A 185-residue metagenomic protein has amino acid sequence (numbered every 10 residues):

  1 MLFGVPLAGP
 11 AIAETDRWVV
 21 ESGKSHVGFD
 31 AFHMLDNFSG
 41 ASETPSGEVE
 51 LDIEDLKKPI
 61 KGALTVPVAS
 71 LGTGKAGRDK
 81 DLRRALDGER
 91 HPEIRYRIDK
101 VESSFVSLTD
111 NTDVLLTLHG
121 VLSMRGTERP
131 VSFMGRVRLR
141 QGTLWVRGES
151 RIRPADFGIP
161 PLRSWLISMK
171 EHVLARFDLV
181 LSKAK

Functional and structural regions predicted by a protein language model:
M1-P6: Bacterial N-terminal signal peptides
A11-K185: Low-complexity, acidic/polar, glycine-enriched regions of mature
